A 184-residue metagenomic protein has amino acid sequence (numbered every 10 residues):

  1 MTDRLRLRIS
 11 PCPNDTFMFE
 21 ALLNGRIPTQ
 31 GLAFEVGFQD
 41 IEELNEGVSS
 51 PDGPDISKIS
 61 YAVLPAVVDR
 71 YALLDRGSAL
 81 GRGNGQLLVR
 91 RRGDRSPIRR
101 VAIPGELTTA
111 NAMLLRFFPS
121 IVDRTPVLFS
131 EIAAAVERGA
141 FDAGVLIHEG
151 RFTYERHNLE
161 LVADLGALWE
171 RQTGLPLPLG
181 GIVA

Functional and structural regions predicted by a protein language model:
M1-A79, G83-Q86: N-terminal hydrophobic or amphipathic helices and topogenic motifs
D3-N24, F38-Q39, N84-D142, I147-E149: Bilobed "Venus flytrap"/periplasmic-binding protein-like clamshell domains and structurally analogous long
L32, G53-P54, V68-Y71, R95-R99 (+3 more regions): Short coil/turn connectors at secondary-structure junctions
V63-A66, T109, R151-F152: Glycine-rich nucleotide phosphate-binding loop and flanking beta-alpha elements of Rossmann-like dinucleotide-binding
A66-V68, L114, T153-R156: Short loop/helix-cap segments at secondary-structure boundaries that form the rim of catalytic
A72-L74, V122-T125, E160-D164: Short secondary-structure junctions
L73-D94, W169-A184: Hydrophobic/proline-rich hinge and linker segments of small-molecule sensing/allosteric domains, predominantly
S130-A184: Pocket-lining segment of extracytoplasmic ligand-binding domains
